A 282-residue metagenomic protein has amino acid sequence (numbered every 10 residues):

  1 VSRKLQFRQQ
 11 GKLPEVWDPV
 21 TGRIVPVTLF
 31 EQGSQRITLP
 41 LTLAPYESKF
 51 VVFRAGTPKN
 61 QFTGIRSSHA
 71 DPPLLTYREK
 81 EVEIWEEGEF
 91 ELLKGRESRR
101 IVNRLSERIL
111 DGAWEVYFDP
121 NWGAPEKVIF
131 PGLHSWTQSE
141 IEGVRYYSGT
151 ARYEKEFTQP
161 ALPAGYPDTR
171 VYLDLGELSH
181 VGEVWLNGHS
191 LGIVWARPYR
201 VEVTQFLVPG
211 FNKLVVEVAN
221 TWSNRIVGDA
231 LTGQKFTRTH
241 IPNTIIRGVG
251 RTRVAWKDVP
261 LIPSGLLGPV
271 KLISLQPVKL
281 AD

Functional and structural regions predicted by a protein language model:
V1-T150, T158-Y166, V203, K271-D282: Carbohydrate-binding surfaces of carbohydrate-active enzymes
Q6, F157-Q159, P163-N187, V194-W195 (+1 more regions): Aromatic-lined ligand-binding clefts that engage carbohydrates, nucleic acids, or primary amines
Q9, E177-S179, L207-P209: A generic beta-sheet turn/junction motif
L29-E31, L191-W195: Short beta-strand segments within Ig-like beta-sandwich modules, predominantly Fibronectin type-III
S48, T169-V171, P209-Q234: Short, well-structured beta-strand segments enriched in hydrophobic/aromatic residues within extracellular or lumenal
T57-L74, S98-G112, N220-V270: Glycine/proline-rich low-complexity spacer/linker segments in large multi-domain proteins
Y153, T158, V201-F211, W222 (+2 more regions): Short, surface-exposed tryptophan/glycine-enriched loops that mediate extracellular molecular recognition
V194-E202: A beta-strand/beta-hairpin structural motif
